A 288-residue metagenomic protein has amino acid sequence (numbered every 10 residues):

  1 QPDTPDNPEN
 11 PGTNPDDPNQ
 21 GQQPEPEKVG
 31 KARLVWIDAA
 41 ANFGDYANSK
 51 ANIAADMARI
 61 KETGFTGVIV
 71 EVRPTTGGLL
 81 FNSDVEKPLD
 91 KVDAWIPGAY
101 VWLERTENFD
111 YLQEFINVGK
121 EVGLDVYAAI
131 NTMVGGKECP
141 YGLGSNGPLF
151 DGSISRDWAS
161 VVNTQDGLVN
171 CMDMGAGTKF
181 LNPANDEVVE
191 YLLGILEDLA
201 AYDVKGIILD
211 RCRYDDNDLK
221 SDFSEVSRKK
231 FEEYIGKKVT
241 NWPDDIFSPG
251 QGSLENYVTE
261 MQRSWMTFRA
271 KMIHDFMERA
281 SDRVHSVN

Functional and structural regions predicted by a protein language model:
Q1-E27: Ser/Thr/Gly/Pro-rich low-complexity, disordered linker/stalk segments of secreted and cell-surface proteins
E27-K50, A128-Y202: Active-site-adjacent "subsite" loops/lids of carbohydrate-active enzymes
R33-I37, V68-V70, V126-A128, I207-D210: Hydrophobic faces of well-ordered beta-strands that scaffold small-molecule active sites in alpha/beta enzyme cores
A41, P74-T76, T132-V134, R213-D215: Active-site-proximal loop/turn and secondary-structure-junction residues that shape catalytic pockets, frequently
D45-T63, D93-E121, Y191, M272-R279: Aromatic- and glycine-enriched glycan-recognition loops and surfaces that form the carbohydrate-binding subsites
A51-G78, Y202-G206: Catalytic domains of carbohydrate-active enzymes, especially glycoside hydrolases
F65-E107: Aromatic-lined carbohydrate-binding/catalytic grooves of carbohydrate-active enzymes
S160-N288: Polysaccharide-binding and catalytic clefts of secreted carbohydrate-active enzymes
